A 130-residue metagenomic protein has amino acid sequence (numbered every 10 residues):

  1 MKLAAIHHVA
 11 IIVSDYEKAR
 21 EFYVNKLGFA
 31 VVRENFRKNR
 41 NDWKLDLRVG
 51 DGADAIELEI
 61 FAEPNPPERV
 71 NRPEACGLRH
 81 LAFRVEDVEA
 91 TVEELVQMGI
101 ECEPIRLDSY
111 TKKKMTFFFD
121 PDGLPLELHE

Functional and structural regions predicted by a protein language model:
M1-K18, L78-F83: N-terminal beta-strand motif that seeds the catalytic metal site of vicinal oxygen chelate
M1-K2, D46, V92-E130: Vicinal oxygen chelate
A5, N41-W43, G77, K112: Exposed loop/turn and edge beta-strand positions of beta-sandwich/beta-sheet ligand-binding modules
I12-A55, Q97: Core segments of cupin and vicinal oxygen chelate
V32-R33, D42-W43, N65-N71, P104: A short, acidic/glycine-rich surface segment
L58-I60, L128: Generic preference for hydrophobic
N71-G77, L81-E89: Mid-chain, well-packed structural core segment of small domains
